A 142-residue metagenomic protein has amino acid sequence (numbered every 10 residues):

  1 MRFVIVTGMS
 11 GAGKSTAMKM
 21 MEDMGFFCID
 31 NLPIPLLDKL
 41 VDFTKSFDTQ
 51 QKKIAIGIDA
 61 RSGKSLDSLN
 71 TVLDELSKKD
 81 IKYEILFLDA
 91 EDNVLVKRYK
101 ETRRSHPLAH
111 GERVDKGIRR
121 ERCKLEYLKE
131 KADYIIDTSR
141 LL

Functional and structural regions predicted by a protein language model:
V6: Hydrophobic anchor at the beta1->P-loop junction of P-loop NTPases
S10: The conserved Walker
G13: Conserved glycine(s) of the Walker
A17-M18: Post-Walker A alpha-helix
M24, C28-P33, L37-D74: Conserved nucleotide-sensing/catalytic segment adjacent to the nucleotide-binding pocket in NTP-handling enzymes
Q51-K53, K79-E84, E130-D133: Short glycine-/polar-rich loops that comprise or flank the Walker A/P-loop and associated switch/sensor motifs
Y83-E126, Y134, T138-L141: A glycine- and Lys/Arg-enriched "phosphate-lid" helix/loop adjacent to the NTP-binding pocket of small-molecule kinases
